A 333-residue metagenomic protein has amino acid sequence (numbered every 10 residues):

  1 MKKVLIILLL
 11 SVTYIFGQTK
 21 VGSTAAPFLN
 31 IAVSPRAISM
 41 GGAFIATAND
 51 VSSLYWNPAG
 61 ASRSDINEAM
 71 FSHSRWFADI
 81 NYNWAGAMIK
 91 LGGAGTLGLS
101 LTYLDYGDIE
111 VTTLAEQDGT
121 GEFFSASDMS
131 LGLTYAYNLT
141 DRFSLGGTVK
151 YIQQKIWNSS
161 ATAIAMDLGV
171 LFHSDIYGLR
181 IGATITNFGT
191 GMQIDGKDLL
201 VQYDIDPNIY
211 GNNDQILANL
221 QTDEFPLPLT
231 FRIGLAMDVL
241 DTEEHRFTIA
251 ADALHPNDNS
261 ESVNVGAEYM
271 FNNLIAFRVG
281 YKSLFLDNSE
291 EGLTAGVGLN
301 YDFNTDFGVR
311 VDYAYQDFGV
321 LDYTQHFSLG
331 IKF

Functional and structural regions predicted by a protein language model:
K3-T13: Sec-dependent N-terminal signal peptides
V4-L5, A59-A61, L299-F303: Short, flexible, solvent-exposed loop/turn segments with mixed acidic/basic and small polar residues
Q18-G41, Y82, G86-F333: Outer-membrane beta-barrel porins/channels
G42-I45, N67-W76, A314-Q316: Short strand-turn segments of transmembrane beta-barrel domains in outer membranes, especially the first one or two
N49: N-terminal glycine-rich anion-binding loops that anchor highly charged ligand groups
S52-G60: N-terminal periplasmic accessory domains that precede and gate Gram-negative outer-membrane beta-barrel machines
S72-F77, T120-F124: Short secondary-structure transition/capping motifs
